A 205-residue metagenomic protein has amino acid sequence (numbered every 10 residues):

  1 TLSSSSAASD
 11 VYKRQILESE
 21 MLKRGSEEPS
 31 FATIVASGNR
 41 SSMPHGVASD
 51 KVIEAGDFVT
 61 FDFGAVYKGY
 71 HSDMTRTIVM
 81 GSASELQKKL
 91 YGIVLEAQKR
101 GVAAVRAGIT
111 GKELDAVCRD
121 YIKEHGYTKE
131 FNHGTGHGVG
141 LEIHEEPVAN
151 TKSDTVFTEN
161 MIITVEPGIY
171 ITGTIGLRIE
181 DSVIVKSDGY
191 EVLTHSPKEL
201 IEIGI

Functional and structural regions predicted by a protein language model:
T1-A8, Y12: Single conserved hydrophobic/aromatic residue that forms the stacking wall/gate of nucleotide- or nucleobase-binding
Y12-Q15, E202: Short, low-complexity export/processing leader segments characterized by acidic and small residues
L17, V35, G56-F61, V94 (+5 more regions): Buried hydrophobic positions in well-ordered alpha/beta secondary-structure cores of metabolic enzymes
M21-R24, P29, S37, G69 (+1 more regions): Glycine-rich, acidic
S26-R40, F131-H144: Short, basic/aromatic beta-hairpin or loop at an interaction surface
M43-S49, F61-D62, I169: Glycine-rich, charged/polar anion/phosphate-binding loops that engage phosphate groups from diverse ligands
A55-F58, G64-S84, K88-I93, L141-I205: Charged, cofactor-coupling segments
L90-H125, K129-N132: Extended C-terminal subregions enriched in glycine
